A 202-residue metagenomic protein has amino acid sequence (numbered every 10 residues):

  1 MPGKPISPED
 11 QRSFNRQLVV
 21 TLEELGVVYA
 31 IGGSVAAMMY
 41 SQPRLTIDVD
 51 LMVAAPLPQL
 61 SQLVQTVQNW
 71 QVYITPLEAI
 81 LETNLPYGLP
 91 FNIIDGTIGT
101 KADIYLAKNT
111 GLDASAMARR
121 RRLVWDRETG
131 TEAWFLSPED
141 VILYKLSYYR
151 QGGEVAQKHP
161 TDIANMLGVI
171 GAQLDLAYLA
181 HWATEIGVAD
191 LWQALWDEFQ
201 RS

Functional and structural regions predicted by a protein language model:
M1-S202: Compositionally biased terminal segments of proteins
